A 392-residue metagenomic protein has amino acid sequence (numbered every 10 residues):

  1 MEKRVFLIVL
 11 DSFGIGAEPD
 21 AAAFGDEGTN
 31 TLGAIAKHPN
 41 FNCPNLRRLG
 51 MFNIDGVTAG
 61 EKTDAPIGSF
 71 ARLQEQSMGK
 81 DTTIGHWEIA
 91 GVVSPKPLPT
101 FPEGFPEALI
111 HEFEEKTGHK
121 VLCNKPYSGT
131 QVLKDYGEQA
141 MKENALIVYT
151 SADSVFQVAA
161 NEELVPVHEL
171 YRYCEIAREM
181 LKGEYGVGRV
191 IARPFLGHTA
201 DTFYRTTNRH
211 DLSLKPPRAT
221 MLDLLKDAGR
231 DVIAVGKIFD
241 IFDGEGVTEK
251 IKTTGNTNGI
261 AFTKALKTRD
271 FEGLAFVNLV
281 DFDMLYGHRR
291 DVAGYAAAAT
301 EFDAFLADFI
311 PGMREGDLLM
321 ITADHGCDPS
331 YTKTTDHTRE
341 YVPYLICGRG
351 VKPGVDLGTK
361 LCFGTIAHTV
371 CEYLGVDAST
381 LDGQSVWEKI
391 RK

Functional and structural regions predicted by a protein language model:
M1-K392: Feature captures the catalytic ectodomains and active-site-proximal regions of enzymes that hydrolyze or transfer
